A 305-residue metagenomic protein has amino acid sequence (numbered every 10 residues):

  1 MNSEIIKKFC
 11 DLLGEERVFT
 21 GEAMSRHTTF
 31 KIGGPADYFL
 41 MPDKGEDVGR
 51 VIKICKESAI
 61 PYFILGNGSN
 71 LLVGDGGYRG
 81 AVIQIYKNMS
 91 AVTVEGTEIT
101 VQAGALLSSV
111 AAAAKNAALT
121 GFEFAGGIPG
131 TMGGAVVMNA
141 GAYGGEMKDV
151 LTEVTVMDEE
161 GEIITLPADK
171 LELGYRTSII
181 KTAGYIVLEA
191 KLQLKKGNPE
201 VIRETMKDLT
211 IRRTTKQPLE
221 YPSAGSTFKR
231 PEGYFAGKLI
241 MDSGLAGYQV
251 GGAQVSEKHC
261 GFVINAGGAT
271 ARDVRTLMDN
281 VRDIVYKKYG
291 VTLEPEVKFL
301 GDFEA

Functional and structural regions predicted by a protein language model:
M1-M132: Anion-binding (especially nucleotide phosphate/pyrophosphate-binding) glycine-rich loop and adjoining beta-alpha core
I6, C10, V48-I52, A111 (+5 more regions): A generic alpha-helix structural signal
V18, S90-V94, L151-V154, A253-V255: Generic structural motif
F19, R26, L71, M157-I284 (+1 more regions): Phosphate/pyrophosphate- and phosphate-bearing ligand-binding catalytic cores of soluble enzymes
G33-G34, L40-G45, L72-S90, V137-A168 (+1 more regions): Structural signature of FAD isoalloxazine-binding scaffolds in flavoprotein oxidoreductases
S108, M138-A140, K170-Y175: Short acidic (Asp/Glu) patches
A111-T152, S223, T227: A gly/ser-rich beta-alpha-beta helix-loop segment of oxidoreductase catalytic cores
